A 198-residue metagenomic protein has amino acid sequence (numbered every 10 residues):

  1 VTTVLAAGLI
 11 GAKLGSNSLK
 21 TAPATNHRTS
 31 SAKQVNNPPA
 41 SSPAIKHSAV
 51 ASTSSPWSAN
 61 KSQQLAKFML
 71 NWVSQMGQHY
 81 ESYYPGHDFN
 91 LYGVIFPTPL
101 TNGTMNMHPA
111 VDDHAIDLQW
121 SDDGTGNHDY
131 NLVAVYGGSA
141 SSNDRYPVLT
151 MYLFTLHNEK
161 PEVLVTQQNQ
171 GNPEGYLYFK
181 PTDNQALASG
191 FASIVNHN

Functional and structural regions predicted by a protein language model:
V1-K20: Sec-dependent N-terminal signal peptides
A6, G138-T150, T182-N198: Contiguous hydrophobic segments
L14-Q75, E81: N-terminal, intrinsically disordered, polar/charged segments of Gram-positive cell-envelope systems that serve as
W57-Q64, N143-Y146, F179, D183: Extracytoplasmic/periplasmic, Sec-exported soluble proteins
S74-L149: Mature extracytoplasmic domains of secretory-pathway proteins
D144-E162: A short, surface-exposed beta-strand/turn
L156-N198: Extracellularly exposed regions in secreted/surface proteins, prominently low-complexity, repeat-rich
